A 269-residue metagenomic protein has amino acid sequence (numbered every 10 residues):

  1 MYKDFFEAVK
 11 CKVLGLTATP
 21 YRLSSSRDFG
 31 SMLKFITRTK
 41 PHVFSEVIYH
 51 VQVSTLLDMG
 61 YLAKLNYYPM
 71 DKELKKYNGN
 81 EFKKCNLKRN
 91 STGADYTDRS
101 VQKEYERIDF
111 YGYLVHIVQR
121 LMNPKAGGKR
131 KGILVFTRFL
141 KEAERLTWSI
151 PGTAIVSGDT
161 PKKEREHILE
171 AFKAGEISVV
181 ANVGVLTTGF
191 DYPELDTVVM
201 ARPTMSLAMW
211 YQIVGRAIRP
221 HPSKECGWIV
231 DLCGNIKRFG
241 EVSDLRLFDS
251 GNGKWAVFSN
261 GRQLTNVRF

Functional and structural regions predicted by a protein language model:
M1-Y67: Post-DEXD/H (motif II) to motif III coupling segment of the RecA-like Helicase ATP-binding lobe
V9-K12, F44-E46, L62-L65, P151-G152 (+2 more regions): Short glycine-/polar-rich loops that comprise or flank the Walker A/P-loop and associated switch/sensor motifs
C11, A18-L23, T55-D58, D71-K76 (+6 more regions): Conserved nucleotide-binding/hydrolysis micro-motifs of P-loop NTPases
H42-L134, G253-F258: Conserved interdomain linker/interface between the two RecA-like ATPase lobes of SF2 helicase motors
G60, V179-V199, G215-R219: SF2 helicase motor core recognition
L134, E142-L146, P151-T188: Conserved helicase ATPase core of P-loop NTP-dependent helicases/translocases
M209, R216-L247: Conserved segment of the helicase C-terminal RecA-like domain
S250-F269: Cys/His-rich short segments
